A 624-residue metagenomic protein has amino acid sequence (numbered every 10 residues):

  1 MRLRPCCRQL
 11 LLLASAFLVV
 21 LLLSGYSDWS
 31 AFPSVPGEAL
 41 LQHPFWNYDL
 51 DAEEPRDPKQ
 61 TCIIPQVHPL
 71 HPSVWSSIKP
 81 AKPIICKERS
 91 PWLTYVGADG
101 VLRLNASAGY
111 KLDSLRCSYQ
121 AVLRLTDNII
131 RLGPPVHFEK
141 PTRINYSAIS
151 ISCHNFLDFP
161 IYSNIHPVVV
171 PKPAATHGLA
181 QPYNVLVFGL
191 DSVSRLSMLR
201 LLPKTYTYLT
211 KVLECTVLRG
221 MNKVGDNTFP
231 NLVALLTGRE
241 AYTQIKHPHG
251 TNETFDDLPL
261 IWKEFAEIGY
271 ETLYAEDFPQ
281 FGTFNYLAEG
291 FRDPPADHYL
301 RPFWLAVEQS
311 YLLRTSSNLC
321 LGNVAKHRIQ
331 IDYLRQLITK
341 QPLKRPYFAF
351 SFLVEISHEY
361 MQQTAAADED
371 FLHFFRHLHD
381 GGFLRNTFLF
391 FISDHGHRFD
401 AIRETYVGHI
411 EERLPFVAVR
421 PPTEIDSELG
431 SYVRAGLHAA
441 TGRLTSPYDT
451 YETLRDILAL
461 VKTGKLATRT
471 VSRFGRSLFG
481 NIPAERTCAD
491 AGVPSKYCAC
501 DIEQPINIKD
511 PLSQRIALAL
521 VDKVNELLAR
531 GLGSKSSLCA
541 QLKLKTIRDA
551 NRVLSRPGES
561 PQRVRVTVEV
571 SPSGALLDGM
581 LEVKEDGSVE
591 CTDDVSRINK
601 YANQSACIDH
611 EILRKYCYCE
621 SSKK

Functional and structural regions predicted by a protein language model:
M1-E38: N-terminal signal-anchor transmembrane helix specifying type II single-pass membrane topology of secretory-pathway
Q9, L13, P36, V67 (+7 more regions): A long, amphipathic alpha-helix that forms part of the scaffold/cap immediately adjacent to metal-dependent active
S34-H177: Beta-strand-enriched, solvent-exposed domains that form extended recognition/catalytic surfaces
D99, I130, S163-V168, L199-P203 (+9 more regions): Short coil/turn segments at secondary-structure boundaries
Y146, P171-Q362, D456, R476: Active-site-proximal alpha/beta segments of enzymes that process anionic O-linked groups
G225-A241, V354, T405-V461: Substrate-binding rim/cap in mid-to-C-terminal beta-strand-loop elements of soluble/periplasmic
L287-P295, F383-N386, F390-V433, L437 (+1 more regions): Histidine-centered active-site microenvironments of extracellular/periplasmic hydrolases and transferases
L319, K462-K624: Phosphate/adenylate-binding glycine loop and adjacent helical scaffold
